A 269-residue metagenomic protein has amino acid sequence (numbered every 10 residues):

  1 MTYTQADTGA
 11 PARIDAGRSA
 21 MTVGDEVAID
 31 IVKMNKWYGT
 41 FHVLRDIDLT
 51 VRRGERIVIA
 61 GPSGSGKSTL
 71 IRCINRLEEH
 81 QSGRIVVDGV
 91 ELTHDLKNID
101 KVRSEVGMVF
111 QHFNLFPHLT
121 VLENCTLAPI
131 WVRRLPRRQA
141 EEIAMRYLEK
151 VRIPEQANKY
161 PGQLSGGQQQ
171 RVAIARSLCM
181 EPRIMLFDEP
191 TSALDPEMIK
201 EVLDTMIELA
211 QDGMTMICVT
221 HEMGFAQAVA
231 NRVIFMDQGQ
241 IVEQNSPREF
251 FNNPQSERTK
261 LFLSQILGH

Functional and structural regions predicted by a protein language model:
M1-N35, H269: ABC-family P-loop ATPase nucleotide-binding domain
M1-Y3, D7, M21, L49 (+3 more regions): Intrinsically disordered/low-complexity terminal segments and short unstructured peptides
T2-Y3, P11, Q244, R248-H269: C-terminal boundary and immediately downstream tail of ABC-type ATPase nucleotide-binding domains
D15, G24-P247: ABC family nucleotide-binding domain
